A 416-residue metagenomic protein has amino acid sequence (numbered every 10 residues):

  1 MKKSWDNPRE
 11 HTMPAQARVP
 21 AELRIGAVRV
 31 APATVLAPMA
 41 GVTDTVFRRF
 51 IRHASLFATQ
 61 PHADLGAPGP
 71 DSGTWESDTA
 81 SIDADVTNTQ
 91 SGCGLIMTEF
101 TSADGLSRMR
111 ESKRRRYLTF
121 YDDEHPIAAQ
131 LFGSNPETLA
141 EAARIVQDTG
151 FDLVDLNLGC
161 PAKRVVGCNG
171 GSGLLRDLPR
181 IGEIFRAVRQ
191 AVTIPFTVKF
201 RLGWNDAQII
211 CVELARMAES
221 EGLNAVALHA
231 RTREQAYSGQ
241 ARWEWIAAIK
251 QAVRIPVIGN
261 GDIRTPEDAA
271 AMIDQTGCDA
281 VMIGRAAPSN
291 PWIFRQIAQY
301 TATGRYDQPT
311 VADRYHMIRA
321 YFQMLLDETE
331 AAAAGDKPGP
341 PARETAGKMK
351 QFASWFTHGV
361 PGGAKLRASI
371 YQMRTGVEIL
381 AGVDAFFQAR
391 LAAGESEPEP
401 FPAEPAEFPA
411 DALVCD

Functional and structural regions predicted by a protein language model:
M1-G26, V30, T34, A40 (+9 more regions): Alpha/beta catalytic cores of nucleotide-metabolism and tRNA/nucleoside-modifying enzymes
P14-R24, M39-I145: Glycine-rich, positively charged N-terminal anion/phosphate-binding segment
A31, S91-C93, D123-I127, T149-F151 (+2 more regions): Short coil/turn connectors at secondary-structure junctions
T34-A37, I96-E99, I127-L131, V154 (+4 more regions): Hydrophobic faces of well-ordered beta-strands that scaffold small-molecule active sites in alpha/beta enzyme cores
M39-G41, T101-A103, F132-S134, G159-P161 (+4 more regions): Active-site beta-loop-alpha junctions enriched in small/polar residues
F57, C93-G94, D152-V154, N224 (+1 more regions): Short acidic/polar active-site loop segments enriched in Thr and Asp
R114-R115, N169-L175: Short glycine-enriched, charge-decorated loop/helix-capping segments at active-site entrances that position
E137-G170, L178-I255: Alpha/beta enzyme core
